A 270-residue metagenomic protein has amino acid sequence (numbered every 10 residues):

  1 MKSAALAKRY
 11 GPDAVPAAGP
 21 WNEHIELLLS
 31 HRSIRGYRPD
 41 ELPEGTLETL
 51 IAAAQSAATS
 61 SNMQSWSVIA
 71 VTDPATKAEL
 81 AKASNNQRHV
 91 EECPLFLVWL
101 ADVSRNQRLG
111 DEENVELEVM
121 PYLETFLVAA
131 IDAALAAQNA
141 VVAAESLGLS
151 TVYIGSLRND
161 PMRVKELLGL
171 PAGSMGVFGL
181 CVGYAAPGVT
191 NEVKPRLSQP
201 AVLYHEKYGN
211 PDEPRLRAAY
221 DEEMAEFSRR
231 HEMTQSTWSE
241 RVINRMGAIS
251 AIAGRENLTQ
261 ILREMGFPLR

Functional and structural regions predicted by a protein language model:
M1-R270: Acidic, surface-exposed loops and disordered segments
